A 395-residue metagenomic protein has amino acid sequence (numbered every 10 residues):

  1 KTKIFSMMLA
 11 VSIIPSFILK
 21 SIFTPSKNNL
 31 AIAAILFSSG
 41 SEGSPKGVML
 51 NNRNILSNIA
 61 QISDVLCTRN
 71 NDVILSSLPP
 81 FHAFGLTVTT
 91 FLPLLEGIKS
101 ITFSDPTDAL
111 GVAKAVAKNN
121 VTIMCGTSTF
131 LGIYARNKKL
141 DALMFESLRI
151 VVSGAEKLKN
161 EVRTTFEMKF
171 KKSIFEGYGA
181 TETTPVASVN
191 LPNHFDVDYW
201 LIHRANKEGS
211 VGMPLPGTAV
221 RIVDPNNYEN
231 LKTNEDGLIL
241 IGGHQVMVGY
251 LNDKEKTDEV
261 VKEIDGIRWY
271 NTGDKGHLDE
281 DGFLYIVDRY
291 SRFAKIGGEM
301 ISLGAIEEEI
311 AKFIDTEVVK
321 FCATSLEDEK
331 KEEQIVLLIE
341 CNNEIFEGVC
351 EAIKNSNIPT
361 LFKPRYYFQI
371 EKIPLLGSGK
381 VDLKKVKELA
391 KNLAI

Functional and structural regions predicted by a protein language model:
K1-F37, S44, C67-V73: Conserved pre-ATP/AMP-binding loop-to-beta segment of ANL
T2-S12, S63, V121-G126, A135-N206 (+2 more regions): Gly/Ser/Thr-rich phosphate-binding loop
A33-S57: Conserved AMP-binding A3 loop
L56-V73, F81-T122, N137: Conserved AMP-binding/adenylation subdomain of ANL enzymes
M124, G243, V248-G249, K275-F362 (+1 more regions): AMP-binding/adenylate-forming catalytic core of the ANL superfamily
K171, H203-E208, E229, V246-G273 (+3 more regions): Conserved ANL (AMP-binding/adenylate-forming) active-site segment centered on the GW(Y/F)…HTG consensus within
D198, S210-G217, Y228-V261, E299-I301: Conserved ATP/PPi-binding loop(s) of AMP-dependent carboxylate-activating enzymes
E333, N357-V381: AMP-binding/adenylate-forming catalytic domain of the ANL superfamily
